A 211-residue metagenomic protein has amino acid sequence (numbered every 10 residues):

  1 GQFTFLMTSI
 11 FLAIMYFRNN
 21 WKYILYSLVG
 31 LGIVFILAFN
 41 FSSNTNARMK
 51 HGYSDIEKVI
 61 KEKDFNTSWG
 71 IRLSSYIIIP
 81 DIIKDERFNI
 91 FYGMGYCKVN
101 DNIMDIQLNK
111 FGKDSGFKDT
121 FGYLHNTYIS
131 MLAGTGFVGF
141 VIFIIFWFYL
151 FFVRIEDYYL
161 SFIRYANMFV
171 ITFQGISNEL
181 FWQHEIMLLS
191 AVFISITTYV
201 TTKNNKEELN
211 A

Functional and structural regions predicted by a protein language model:
G1, L124, L132-G136, Q183-I186: Membrane-interface micro-motifs in multi-pass membrane enzymes
G1-W21, F41-S43, T135-F137, L180: Helix-loop-helix junctions and helix-breaking kinks within/between transmembrane helices of multi-pass membrane
T4-L12, R164-I176, L180-A211: Transmembrane alpha-helices of multi-pass inner-membrane enzymes
S9-A13, L28-A38, I144, F193-T197: Hydrophobic core of alpha-helical transmembrane segments in multi-pass integral membrane proteins
M15-I24, I155-Y159, Y199-A211: Membrane-interface junctions at the ends of membrane-embedded or membrane-associated helices
Y16-E62, D81-R87: A membrane-periplasm/extracellular boundary helix in multi-pass inner-membrane enzymes that assemble envelope glycans
W21, A133-V170: Hydrophobic transmembrane alpha-helices and their immediate junctions
K63-T135: Long extracytoplasmic/lumenal interhelical loops at the membrane interface of multi-pass membrane proteins
